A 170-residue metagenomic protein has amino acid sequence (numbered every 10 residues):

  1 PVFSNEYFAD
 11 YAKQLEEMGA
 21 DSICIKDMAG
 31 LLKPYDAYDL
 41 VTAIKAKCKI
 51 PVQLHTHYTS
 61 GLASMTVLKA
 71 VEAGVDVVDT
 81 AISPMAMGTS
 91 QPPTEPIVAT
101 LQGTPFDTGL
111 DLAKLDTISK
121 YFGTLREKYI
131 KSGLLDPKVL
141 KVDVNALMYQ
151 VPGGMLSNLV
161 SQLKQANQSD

Functional and structural regions predicted by a protein language model:
P1-D170: Catalytic cores and adjacent flexible loops of soluble metabolic enzymes that perform enolate/carbanion chemistry on
